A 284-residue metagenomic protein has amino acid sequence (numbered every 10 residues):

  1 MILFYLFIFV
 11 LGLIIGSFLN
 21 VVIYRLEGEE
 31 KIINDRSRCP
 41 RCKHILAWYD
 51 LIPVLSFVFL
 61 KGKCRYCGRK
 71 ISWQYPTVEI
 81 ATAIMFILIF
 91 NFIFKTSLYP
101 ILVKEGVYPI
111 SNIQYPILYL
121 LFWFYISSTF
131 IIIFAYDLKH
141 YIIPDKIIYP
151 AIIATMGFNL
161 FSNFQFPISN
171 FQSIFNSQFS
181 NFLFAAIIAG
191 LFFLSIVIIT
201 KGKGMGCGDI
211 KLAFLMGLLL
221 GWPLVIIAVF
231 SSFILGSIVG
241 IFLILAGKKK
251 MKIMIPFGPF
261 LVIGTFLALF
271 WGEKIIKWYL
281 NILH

Functional and structural regions predicted by a protein language model:
M1-E27: Long, highly hydrophobic alpha-helical transmembrane signal-anchor segments
I8, Y119-L235, K277-H284: Functional transmembrane core segments of multi-pass inner-membrane proteins
I15-N20, T82, F86, F122 (+7 more regions): Alpha-helical transmembrane segments of multipass membrane proteins
L19-L26, K61-R69, F130-I142, L194-G204 (+1 more regions): C-terminal ends of transmembrane helices
L19-Q74, F257: Membrane-proximal soluble regions of multi-pass membrane proteins
L88-K104, L160-N163, E273-K277: Transmembrane alpha-helix boundary signature
L98-I110, Y115, F166-F175: Short Gly/Ser/Thr- and charged-rich N-terminal loops/segments that act as flexible capping/hinge elements
I244-L267: Interfacial loop-to-transmembrane junctions
